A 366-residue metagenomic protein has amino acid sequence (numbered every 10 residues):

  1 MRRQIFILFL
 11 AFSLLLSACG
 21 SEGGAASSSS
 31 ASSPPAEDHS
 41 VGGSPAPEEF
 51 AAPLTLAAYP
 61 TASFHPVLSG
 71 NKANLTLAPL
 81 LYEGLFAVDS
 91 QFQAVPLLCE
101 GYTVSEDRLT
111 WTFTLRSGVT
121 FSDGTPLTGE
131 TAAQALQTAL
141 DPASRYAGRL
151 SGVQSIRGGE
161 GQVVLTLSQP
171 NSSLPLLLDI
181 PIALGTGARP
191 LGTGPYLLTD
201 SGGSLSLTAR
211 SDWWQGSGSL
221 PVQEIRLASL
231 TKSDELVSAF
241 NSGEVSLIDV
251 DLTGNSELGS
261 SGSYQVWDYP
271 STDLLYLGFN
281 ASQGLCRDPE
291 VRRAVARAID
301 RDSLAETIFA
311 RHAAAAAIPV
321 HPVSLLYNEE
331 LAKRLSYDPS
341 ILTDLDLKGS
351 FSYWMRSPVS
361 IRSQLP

Functional and structural regions predicted by a protein language model:
L16-A18: C-terminal motif of bacterial Sec signal peptides marking the signal peptidase cleavage site
G20-S29: Bacterial lipoprotein signal-peptidase II cleavage site
A57-E106, Q137: N-terminal lobe/hinge region of extracytoplasmic solute-binding protein
E100-A143, L285-R287: Aromatic- and charge-enriched surface segment that lines or borders ligand/interaction sites
S155-R157, T199-S206, R226-Q283, E306: Extracellular/periplasmic solute-recognition and catalytic clefts
T166-R226, K232-E235: Gly/Pro-rich hinge or "lid" segments in bacterial periplasmic/extracellular proteins
S282, C286-L325, R362: Periplasmic-binding protein-like
R311-S350, R356-Q364: Structural transition elements
